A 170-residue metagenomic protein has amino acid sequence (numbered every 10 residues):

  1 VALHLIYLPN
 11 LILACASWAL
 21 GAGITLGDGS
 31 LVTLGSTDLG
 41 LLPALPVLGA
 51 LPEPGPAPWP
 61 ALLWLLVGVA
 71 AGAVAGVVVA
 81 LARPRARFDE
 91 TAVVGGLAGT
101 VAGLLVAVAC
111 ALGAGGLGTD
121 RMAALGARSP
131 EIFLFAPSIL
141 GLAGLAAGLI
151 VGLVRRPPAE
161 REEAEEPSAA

Functional and structural regions predicted by a protein language model:
V1-L65, A111-A170: Long, glycine/tryptophan/cysteine-rich extracytoplasmic
I12, A16-A19, G23, A70 (+4 more regions): Residues within alpha-helical transmembrane segments of multi-pass membrane proteins, especially transporters, ion
L48-L51, R85-R121: Hydrophobic alpha-helical transmembrane segments of integral membrane proteins
W64-G76: Generic alpha-helical transmembrane segments
A73-G95, G144-E163: Cytoplasmic membrane-interface segments at the C-terminal ends of transmembrane helices
